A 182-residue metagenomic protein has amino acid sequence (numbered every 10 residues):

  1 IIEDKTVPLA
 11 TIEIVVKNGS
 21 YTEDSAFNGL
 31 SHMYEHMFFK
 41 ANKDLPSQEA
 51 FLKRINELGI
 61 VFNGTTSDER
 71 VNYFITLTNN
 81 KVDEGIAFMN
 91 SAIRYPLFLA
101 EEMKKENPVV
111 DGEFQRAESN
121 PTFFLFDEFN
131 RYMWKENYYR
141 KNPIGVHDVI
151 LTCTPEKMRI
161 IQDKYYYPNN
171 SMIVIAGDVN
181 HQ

Functional and structural regions predicted by a protein language model:
I1, E13-V15, M172-I175: Structured core elements
I1-L9: N- or domain-start disorder-to-order transition segments that initiate the globular core
T11-T76, N142: M16/MPP (pitrilysin/insulinase) zinc-metallopeptidase core fold and M16-derived inactive scaffolds
A50-Q182: Charge-rich, well-structured scaffold segments of protease-associated domains
